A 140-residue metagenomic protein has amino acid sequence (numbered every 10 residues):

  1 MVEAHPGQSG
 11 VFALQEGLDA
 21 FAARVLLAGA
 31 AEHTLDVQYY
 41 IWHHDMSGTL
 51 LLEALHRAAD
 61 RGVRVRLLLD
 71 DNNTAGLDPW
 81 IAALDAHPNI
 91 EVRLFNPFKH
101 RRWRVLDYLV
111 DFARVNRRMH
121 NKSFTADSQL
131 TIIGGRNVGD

Functional and structural regions predicted by a protein language model:
E3-A31, I41-D140: HKD-type phospholipase D/PLD-like phosphodiesterase module
